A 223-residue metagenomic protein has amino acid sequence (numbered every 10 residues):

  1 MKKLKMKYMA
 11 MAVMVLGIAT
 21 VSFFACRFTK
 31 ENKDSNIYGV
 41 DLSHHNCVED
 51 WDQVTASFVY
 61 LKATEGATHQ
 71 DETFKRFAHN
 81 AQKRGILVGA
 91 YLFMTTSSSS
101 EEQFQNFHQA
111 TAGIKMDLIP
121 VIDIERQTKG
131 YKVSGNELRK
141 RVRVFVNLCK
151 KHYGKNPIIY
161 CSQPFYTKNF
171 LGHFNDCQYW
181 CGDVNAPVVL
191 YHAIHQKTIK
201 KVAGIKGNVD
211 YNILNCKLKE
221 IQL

Functional and structural regions predicted by a protein language model:
M1-V15: N-terminal Sec-pathway targeting helices
A19-K33: Bacterial Sec-dependent signal peptides at the C-terminal "C-region" and cleavage site
T29-Q53, H173-L223: Functionally critical loop-and-helix segments that line ligand-binding/catalytic clefts of soluble enzyme domains
T29-T55, Y60-V146, K150-H152: Substrate-binding cleft of extracellular glycoside hydrolase catalytic domains
V88, K155-P157, Y179: Hydrophobic anchor at the start of a short beta-strand that flanks the dinucleotide cofactor-binding loop
S100, F165-H173: Glycine-rich, charge-decorated loop segments at or immediately adjacent to ligand/cofactor-binding or catalytic sites
H108-T128, F170-Y191: Structural recognition of alpha->loop->beta junctions
Y153-T167: Aromatic-lined carbohydrate-recognition surfaces of secreted/lumenal glycan-active proteins
